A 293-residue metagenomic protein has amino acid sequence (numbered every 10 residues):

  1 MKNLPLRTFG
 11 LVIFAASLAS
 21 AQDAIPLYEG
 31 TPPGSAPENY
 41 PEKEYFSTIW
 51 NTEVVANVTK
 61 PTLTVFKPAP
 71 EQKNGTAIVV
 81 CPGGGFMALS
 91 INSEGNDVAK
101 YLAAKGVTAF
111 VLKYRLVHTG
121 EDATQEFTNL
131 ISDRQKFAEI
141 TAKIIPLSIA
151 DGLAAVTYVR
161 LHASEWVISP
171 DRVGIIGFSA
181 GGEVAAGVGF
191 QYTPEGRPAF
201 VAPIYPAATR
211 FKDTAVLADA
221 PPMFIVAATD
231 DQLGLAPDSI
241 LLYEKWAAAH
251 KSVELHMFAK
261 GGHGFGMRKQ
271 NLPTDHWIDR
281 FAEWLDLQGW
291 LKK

Functional and structural regions predicted by a protein language model:
M1-F9: Bacterial N-terminal signal peptides that target proteins for export
A16-L18: N-terminal signal peptide c-region/cleavage motif recognized by signal peptidases
A21-Q22: Boundary of Sec targeting at the N-terminus
P33-P41, F46-V54, T59-T62, A69-N74 (+2 more regions): Serine-hydrolase catalytic machinery in alpha/beta-hydrolase-like enzymes
A69, G83-G84, S179, T229-D231: Residue-level signal for short, function-critical loop segments
I144-D219: Primarily recognizes the serine-hydrolase "nucleophile elbow" in alpha/beta-hydrolase and SGNH/GDSL folds
A199-M257: The feature captures the conserved acid-bearing segment of alpha/beta-hydrolase catalytic domains
A249-K293: C-terminal catalytic histidine-bearing segment of alpha/beta-hydrolase fold enzymes
